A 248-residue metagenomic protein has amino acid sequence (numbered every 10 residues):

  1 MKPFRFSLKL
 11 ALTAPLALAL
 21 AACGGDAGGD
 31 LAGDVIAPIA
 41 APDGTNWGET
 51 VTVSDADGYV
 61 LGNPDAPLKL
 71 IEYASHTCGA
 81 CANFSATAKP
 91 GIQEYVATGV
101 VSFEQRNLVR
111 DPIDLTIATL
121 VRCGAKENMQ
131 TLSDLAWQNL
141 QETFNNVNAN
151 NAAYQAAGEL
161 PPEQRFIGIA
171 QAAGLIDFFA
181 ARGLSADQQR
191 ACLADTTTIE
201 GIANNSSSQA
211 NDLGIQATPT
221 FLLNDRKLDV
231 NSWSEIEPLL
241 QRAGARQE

Functional and structural regions predicted by a protein language model:
K2-F6, G24-A40, F166-E248: C-terminal cap of thioredoxin/glutaredoxin-like
K2-F6, L10, L16-L115, S207 (+1 more regions): Extracytoplasmic thiol/disulfide redox context detector
A11-L12, I215: Hydrophobic alpha-helical transmembrane segments of integral membrane proteins, especially lipid-exposed positions
W47, C123, C192: Functionally engaged cysteine thiol sites
Y73-A74, R106-V109, A136-W137, N224-R226 (+1 more regions): Active-site-proximal beta-strand/loop segments in catalytic clefts of secreted hydrolases
H76, T87, G124-E127, Q216 (+1 more regions): Residue-level signal for short amphipathic helical patches enriched in basic/charged and nearby hydrophobic residues
C78-G79, P162-E163, L193-A194: Short, contiguous strand/loop micro-motifs
N83-G168: Structural alpha/beta surface segment adjacent to cysteine/selenocysteine redox centers across thiol/disulfide enzymes
